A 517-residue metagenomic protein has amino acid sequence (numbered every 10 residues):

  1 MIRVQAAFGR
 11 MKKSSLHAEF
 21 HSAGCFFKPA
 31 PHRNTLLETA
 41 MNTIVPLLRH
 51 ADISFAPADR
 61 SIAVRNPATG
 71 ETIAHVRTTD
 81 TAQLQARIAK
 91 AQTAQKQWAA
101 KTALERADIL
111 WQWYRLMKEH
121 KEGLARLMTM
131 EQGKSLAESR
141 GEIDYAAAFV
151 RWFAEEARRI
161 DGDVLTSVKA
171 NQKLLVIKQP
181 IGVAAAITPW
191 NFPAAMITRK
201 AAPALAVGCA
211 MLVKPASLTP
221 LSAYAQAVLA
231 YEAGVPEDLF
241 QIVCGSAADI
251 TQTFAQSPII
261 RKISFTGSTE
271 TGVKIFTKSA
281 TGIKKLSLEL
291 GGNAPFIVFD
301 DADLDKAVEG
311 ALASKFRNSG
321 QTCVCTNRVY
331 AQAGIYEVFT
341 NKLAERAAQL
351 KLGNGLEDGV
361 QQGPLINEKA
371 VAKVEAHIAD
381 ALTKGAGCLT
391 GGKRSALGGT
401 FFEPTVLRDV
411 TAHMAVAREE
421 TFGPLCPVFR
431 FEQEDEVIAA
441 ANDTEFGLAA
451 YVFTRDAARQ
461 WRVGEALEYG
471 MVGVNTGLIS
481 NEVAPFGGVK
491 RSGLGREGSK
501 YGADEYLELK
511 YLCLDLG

Functional and structural regions predicted by a protein language model:
F8-K12, E19-F20, K28-E38, T69-H75 (+6 more regions): Conserved C-terminal structural/oligomerization subdomain of aldehyde/semialdehyde dehydrogenase
H32-A68, T72: Hydrophobic face of amphipathic alpha-helices that form TPR/SEL1-like repeat modules and related alpha-solenoid
G70, R106, M128, V150 (+10 more regions): Residue-level signal for inorganic ion chemistry
T72-T79, T93-A100, A186, F296-F299 (+5 more regions): Short, well-ordered beta-strand elements within core beta-sheets of diverse protein domains
A74-I160, N171: Glycine-rich loop-to-alpha-helix module at the N-terminal edge of alpha/beta enzyme cores
G162-K306, F431: Rossmann-like NAD(P) dinucleotide-binding subdomain of oxidoreductase/dehydrogenase enzymes
A210-L212, C388, M471: A short hydrophobic/small-residue beta-strand
E270-T411, V474: ALDH superfamily catalytic-core signature
